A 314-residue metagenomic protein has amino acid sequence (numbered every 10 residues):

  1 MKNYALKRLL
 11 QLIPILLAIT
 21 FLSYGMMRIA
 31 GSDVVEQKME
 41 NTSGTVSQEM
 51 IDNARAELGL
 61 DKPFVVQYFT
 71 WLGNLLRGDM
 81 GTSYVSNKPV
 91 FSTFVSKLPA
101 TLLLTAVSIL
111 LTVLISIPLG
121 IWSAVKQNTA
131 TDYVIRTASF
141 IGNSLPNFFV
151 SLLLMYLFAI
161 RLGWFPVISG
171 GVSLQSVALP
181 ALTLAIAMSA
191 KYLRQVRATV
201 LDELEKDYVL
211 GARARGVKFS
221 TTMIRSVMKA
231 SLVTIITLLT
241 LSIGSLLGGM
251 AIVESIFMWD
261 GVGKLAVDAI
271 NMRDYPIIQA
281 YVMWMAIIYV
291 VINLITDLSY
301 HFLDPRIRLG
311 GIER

Functional and structural regions predicted by a protein language model:
K2, F94, L98-T131, G171-R314: Alpha-helical transmembrane segments of integral membrane proteins, especially multi-pass inner/plasma-membrane
K2-S23: Hydrophobic secretory-pathway targeting helix
L12, K97, T101, T137-F140 (+2 more regions): Residue-level signal for discrete positions within transmembrane alpha-helices of multi-pass small-molecule
L16-L22, I141-F148, L239-G244: Hydrophobic alpha-helical membrane-insertion segments
L16-V66, G163-L179: Hydrophobic alpha-helical transmembrane segments of membrane transport/permease proteins and related membrane-embedded
A18-F21, A106-L110, F149-L154, M283: Hydrophobic alpha-helical transmembrane segments of multi-pass integral membrane proteins
S23-I29, L58-G59, G73, T137-P166 (+1 more regions): Membrane-water interface segments at the C-terminal ends of transmembrane alpha-helices in multi-pass inner-membrane
L60-I117: An internal, D/E-rich "acidic patch" concept
